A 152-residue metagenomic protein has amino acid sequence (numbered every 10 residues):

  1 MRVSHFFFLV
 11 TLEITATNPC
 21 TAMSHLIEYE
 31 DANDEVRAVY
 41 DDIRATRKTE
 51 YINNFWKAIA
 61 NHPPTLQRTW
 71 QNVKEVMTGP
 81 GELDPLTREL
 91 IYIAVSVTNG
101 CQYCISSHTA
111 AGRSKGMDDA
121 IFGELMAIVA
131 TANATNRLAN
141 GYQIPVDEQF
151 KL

Functional and structural regions predicted by a protein language model:
F6-F8: Aromatic (phenylalanine/tyrosine) cluster motif
V10-L12, A16-L152: Hydrophobic alpha-helical segments
